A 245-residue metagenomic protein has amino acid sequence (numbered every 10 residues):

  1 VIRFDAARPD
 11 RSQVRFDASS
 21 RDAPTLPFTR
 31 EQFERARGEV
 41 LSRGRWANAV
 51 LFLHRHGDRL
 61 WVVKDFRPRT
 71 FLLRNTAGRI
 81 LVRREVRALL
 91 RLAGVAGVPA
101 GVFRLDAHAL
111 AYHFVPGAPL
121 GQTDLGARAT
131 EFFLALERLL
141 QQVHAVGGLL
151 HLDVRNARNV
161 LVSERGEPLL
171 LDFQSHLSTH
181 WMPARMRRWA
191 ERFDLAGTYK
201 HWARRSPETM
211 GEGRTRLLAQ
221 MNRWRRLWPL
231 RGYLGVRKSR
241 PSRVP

Functional and structural regions predicted by a protein language model:
V1-S42, S239-V244: Juxta-kinase regulatory segment immediately upstream of eukaryotic protein kinase catalytic domains
A36-R83: ATP-binding glycine-rich loop module of kinase domains
L53-H54, D65, F103, F114 (+1 more regions): Conserved hydrophobic "DFG−1" position in protein kinase catalytic cores
G78, V82, L90-A135: Conserved structural core of kinase catalytic domains
L139-V146: Conserved hydrophobic alpha-helix
V146-A157, L161-V162: Catalytic-loop of the protein kinase fold
S163-P245: C-lobe/activation-segment region of protein kinase-like
